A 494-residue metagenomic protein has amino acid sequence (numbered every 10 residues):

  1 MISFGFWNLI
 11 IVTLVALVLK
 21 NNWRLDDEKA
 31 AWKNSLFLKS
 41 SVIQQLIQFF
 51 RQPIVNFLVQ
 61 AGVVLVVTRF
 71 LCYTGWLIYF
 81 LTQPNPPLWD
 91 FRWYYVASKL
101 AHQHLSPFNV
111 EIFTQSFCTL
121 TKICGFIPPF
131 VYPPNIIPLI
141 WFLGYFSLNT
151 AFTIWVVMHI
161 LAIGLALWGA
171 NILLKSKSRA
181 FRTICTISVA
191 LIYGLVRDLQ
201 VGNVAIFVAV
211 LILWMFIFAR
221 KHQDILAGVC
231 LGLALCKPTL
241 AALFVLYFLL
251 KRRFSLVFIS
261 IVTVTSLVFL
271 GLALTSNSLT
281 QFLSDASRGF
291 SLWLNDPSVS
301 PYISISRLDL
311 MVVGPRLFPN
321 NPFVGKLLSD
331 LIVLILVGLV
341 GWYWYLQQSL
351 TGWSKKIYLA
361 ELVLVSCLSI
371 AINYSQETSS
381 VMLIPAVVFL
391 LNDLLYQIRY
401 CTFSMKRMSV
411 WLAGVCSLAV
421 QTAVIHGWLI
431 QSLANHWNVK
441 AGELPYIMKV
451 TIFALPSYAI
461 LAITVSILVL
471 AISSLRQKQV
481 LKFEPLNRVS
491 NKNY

Functional and structural regions predicted by a protein language model:
M1-R220, D224-L226, F248-E377, I447-F453 (+1 more regions): Primarily membrane-embedded glycan-assembly and transfer machineries that use lipid-linked glycans
I2, C72, L391-Y494: Aromatic-enriched
N8-V18, I335, I384-F389, P456-S473: Hydrophobic cores of alpha-helical transmembrane segments in multi-pass inner/ER membrane proteins, independent
A227-L231, S278-S284, C401-R407: A cytosolic-side transmembrane-helix exit/cap motif
L231, S260-S266, E361-S366, K406-L418: Central hydrophobic cores of alpha-helical transmembrane segments in multi-pass integral membrane proteins
L231-F248, I372-S379: Transmembrane helices and adjacent periplasmic/lumenal helix-loop junctions of polyprenol-phosphate-dependent
C236-P238, S266-L270, A419-A423: Membrane-embedded alpha-helical segments of transport systems, primarily multispan ion/solute transporters
Q376-D393: Hydrophobic/aromatic-rich transmembrane helices and adjacent perimembrane loops
